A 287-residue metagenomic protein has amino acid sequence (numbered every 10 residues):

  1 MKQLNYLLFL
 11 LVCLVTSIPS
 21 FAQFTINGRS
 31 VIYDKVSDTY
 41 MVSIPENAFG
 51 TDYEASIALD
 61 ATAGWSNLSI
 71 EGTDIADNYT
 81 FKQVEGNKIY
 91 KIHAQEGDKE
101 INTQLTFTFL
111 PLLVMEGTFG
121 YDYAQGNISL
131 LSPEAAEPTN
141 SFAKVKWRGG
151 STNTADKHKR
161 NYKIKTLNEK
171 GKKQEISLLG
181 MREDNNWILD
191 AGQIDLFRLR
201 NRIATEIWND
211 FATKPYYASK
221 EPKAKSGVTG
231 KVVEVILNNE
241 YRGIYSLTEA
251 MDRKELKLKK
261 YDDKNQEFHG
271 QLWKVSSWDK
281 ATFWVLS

Functional and structural regions predicted by a protein language model:
M1-Q23: Bacterial Sec-dependent N-terminal signal peptides
T25-I57, A63-W65, G72-S287: Phosphate-handling architecture centered on phosphoinositide signaling
